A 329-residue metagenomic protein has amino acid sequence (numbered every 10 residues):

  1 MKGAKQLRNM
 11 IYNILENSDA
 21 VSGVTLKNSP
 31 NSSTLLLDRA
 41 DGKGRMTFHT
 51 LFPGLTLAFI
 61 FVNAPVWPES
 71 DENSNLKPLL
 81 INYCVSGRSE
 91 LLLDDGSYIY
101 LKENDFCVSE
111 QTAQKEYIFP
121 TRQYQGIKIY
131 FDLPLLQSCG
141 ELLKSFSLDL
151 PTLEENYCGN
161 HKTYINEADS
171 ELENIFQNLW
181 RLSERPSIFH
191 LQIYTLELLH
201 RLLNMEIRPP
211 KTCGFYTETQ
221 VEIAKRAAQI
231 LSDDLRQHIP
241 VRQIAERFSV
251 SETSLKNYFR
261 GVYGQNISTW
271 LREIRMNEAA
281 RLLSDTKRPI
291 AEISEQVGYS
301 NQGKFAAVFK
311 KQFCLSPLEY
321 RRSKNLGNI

Functional and structural regions predicted by a protein language model:
M1-N75: N-terminal low-complexity or simple alpha-helical regulatory segments that function as activation/interaction modules
F59-F61, L80-N82, Q125-D132: Short hydrophobic beta-strand segments that form the core of ligand-binding sensory/regulatory domains
N75-D95, L133: Glycine- and acidic-residue-biased ligand/ion/polar-headgroup-sensing regions
L92, S97-T219, A224, V241 (+5 more regions): Alpha-helical bundle regulatory/interaction domains
L191, L231, L255: Conserved hydrophobic/aromatic pocket- or pore-lining residues that grip, position, or stack substrates in active sites
K225-D233, Q237-A245, G261-G303, R322-I329: Terminal helix-turn-helix DNA-binding modules in bacterial transcription factors
D234, S251-S254: Conserved mid-sequence domains
L255, F259, K304-F305, F309: Short hydrophobic/aromatic patch on the recognition helix
